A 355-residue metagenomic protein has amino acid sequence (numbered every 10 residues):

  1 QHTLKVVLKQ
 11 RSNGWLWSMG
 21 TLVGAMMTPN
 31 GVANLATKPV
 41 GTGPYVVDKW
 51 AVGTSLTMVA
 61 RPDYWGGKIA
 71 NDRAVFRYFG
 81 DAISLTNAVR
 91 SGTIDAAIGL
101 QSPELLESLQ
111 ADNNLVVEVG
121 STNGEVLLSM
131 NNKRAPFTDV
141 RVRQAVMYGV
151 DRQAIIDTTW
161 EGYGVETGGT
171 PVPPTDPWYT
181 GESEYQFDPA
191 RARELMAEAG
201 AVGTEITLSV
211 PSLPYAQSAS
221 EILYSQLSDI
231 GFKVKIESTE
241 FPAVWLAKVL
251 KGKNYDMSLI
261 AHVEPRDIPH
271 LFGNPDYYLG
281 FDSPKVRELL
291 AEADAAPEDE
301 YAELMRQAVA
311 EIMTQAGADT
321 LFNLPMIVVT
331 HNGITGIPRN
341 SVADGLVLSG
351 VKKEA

Functional and structural regions predicted by a protein language model:
H2-V7, G43-P44, N71-R73, A88-S91 (+3 more regions): Alpha-helical secondary-structure segments
L4-V6, G66-R77, V202-L208, S225-T239: A local structural motif
Q10-A25, T42, S129, V329-S349: A structural "hinge/loop" feature
R11-S12, W17-I69, R73, I83: Gly/Pro-rich hinge or "lid" segments in bacterial periplasmic/extracellular proteins
P62-E107, K233: Ligand-site clamp/hinge motif
I83-D95, E107-D112, V140-Q144, E221-I230 (+1 more regions): Short helices/loops that flank or line small-molecule/ion binding pockets
V119-M130, D282-E288: Periplasmic-binding protein-like
V150-D176, P214-Y224, L246-A355: Detector for C-terminal structural segments
